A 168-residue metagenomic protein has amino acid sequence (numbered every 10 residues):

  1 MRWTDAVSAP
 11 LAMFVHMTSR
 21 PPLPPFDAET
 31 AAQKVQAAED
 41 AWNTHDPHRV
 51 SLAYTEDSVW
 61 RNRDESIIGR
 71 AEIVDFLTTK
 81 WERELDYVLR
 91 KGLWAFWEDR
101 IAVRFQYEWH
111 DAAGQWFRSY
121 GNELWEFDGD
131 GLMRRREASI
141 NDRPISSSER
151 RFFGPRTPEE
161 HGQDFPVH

Functional and structural regions predicted by a protein language model:
L11-E56, D164-H168: Short, low-complexity N-terminal intrinsically disordered segments enriched in polar/charged residues
F14-F26, D75-H168: A beta-strand edge to alpha-helix "cap/lid" segment located at domain peripheries
T30-Q33, P47-I101: A solvent-exposed, acidic/Ser-Thr-rich amphipathic alpha-helical stretch
